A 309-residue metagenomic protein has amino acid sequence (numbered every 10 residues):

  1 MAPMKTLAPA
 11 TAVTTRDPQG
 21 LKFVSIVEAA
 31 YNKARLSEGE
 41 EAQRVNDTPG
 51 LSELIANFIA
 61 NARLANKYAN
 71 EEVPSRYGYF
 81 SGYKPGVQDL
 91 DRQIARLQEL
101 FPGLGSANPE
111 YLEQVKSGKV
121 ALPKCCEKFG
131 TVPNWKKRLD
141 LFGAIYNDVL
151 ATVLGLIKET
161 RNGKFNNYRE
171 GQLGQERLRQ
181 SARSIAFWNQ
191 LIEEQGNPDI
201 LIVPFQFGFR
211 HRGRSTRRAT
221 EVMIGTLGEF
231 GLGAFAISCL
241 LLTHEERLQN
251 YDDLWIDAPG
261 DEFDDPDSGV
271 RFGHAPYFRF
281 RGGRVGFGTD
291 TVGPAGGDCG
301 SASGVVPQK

Functional and structural regions predicted by a protein language model:
A2-F230, A234-K309: A binding-site-centric feature that preferentially detects glycan-recognition modules on secreted/surface proteins
